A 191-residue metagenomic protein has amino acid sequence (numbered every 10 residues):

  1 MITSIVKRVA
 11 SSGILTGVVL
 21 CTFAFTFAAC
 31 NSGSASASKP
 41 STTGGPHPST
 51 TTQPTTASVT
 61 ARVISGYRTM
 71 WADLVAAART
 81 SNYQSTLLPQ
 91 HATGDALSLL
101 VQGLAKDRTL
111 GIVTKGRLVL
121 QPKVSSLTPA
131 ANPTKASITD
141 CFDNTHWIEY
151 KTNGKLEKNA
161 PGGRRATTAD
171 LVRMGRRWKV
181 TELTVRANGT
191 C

Functional and structural regions predicted by a protein language model:
T3-V18: Bacterial N-terminal signal peptides that target proteins for export
T26-A29: C-terminal motif of bacterial Sec signal peptides marking the signal peptidase cleavage site
N31-S34: Bacterial signal peptide processing site
S49-L118: Core segments of small alpha/beta cavity-forming domains
Q53-A61, R79-T80, N132-S137, D143 (+4 more regions): Extracytoplasmic/periplasmic mature domains of Sec-exported, cell-envelope-associated bacterial proteins
Q84, T134-A136, R165-T167: Envelope-exposed proteins and targeting segments
L110-T152: Surface-exposed, charged secondary-structure patches
E157-C191: Short beta-strand edge/turn micro-motifs at domain boundaries
